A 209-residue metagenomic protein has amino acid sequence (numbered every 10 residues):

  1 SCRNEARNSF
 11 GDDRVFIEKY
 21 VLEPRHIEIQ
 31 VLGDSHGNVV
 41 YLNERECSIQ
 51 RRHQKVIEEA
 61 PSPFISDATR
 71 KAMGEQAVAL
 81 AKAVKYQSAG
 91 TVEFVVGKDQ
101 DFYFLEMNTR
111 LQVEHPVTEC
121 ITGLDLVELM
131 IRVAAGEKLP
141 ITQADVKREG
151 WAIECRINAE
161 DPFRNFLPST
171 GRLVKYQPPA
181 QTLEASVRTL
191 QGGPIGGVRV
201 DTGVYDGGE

Functional and structural regions predicted by a protein language model:
S1-E209: ATP-dependent carboxylate activation and anion-phosphoryl transfer catalytic cores that bind Mg-ATP to form
